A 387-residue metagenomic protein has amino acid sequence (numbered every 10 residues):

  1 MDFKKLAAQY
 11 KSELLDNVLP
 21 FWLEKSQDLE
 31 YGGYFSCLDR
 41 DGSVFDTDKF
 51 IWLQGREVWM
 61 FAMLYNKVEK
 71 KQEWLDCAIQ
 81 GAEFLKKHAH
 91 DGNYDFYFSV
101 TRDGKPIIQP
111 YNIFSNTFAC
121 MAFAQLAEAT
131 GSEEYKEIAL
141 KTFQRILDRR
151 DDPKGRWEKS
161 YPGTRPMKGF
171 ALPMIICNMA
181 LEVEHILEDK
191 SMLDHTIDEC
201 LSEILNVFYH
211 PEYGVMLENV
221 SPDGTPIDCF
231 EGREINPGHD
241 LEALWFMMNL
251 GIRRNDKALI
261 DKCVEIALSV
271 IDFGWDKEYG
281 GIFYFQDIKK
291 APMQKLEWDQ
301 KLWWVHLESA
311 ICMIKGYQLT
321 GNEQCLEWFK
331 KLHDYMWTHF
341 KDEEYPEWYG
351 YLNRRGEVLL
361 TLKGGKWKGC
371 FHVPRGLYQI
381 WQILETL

Functional and structural regions predicted by a protein language model:
M1-L387: Glycan-recognition and catalytic cores of secretory/periplasmic carbohydrate-active enzymes
